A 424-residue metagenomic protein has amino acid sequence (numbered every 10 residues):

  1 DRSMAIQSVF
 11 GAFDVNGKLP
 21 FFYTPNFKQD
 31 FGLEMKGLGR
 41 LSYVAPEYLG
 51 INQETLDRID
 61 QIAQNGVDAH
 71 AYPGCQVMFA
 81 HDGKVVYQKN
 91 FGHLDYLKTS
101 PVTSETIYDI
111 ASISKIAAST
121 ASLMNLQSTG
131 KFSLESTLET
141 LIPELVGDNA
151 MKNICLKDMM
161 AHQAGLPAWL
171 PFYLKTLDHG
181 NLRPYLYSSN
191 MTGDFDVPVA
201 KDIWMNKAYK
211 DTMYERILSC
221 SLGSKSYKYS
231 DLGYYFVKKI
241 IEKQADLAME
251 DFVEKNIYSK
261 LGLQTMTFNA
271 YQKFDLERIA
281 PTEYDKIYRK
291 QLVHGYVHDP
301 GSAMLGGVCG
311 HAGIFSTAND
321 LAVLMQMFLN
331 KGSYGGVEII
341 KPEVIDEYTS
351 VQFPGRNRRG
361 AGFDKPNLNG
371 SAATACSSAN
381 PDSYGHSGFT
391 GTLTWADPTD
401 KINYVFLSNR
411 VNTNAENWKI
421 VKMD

Functional and structural regions predicted by a protein language model:
D1-L49: C-terminal non-catalytic regions of proteins with extracellular/luminal or membrane-system context
V15, L19-Q29, L41, N52 (+5 more regions): Short, gly/Ser/Thr-rich active-site loops of penicillin-recognizing serine hydrolases
Y48-I110, K131-S133, D299, A415: Short, conserved catalytic-motif segment at the N-terminal edge
A69-M78, L97-D158, S221-G233, C309-A312: Short active-site loop at a secondary-structure junction that contains or immediately precedes the catalytic residue(s)
Q76-F79, D158-M160, T267, T394-W395 (+1 more regions): Structural recognition of the beta-strand scaffold that forms the well-ordered cores of secreted hydrolase catalytic
Q88-F91, W169-K175, F268-N269, L407 (+1 more regions): Short, solvent-exposed loop/turn and secondary-structure capping segments
N149-D382: Short, surface-exposed loop or secondary-structure junction motifs that flank catalytic or metal-binding residues
H386-D424: Structured C-terminal helix/loop/strand segments within mature extracytoplasmic catalytic/sensor domains
